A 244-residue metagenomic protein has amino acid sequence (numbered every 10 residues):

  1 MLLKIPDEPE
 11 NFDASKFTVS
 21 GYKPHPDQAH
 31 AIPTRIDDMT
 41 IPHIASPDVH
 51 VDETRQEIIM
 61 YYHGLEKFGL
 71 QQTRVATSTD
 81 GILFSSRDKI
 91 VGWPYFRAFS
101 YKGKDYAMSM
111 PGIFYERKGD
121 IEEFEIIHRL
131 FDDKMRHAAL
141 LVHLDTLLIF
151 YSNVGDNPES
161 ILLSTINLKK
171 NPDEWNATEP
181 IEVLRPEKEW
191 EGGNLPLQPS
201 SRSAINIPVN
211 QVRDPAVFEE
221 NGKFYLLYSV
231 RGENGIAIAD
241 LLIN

Functional and structural regions predicted by a protein language model:
M1-N210, E219-N244: Beta-rich carbohydrate-recognition and catalytic domains
R213-P215: Non-cytosolic head/periplasmic domains of membrane-anchored proteins
